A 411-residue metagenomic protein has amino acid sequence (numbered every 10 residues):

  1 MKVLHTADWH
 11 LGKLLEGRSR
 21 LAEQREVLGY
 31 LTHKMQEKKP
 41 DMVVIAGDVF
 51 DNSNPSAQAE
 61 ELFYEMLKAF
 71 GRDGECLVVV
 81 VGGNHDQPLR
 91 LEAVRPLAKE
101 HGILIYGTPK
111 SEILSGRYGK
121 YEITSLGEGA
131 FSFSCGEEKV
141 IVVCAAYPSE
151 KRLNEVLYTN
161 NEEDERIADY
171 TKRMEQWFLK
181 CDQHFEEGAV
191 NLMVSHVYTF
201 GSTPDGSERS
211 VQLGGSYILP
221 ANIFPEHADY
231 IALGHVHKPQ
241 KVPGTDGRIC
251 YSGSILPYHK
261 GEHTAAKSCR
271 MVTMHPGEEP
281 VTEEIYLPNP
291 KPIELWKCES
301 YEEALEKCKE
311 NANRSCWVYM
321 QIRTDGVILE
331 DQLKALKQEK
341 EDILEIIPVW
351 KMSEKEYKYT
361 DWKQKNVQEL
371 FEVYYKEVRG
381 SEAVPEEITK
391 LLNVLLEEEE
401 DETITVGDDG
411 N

Functional and structural regions predicted by a protein language model:
M1-E75, N393-E398, G410: N-terminal active-site segment of His-dependent metallophosphoesterases
D8, L28, D48, F63 (+7 more regions): Divalent metal-coordination and catalytic microenvironments
E37, M42, M274-N411: Accessory, non-catalytic peripheral segments of nucleic-acid enzymes
D41-G47, V78-G82, V190-V194: Short beta-strand segments at enzyme active-site cores
P55, D86-D246: His/Asp/Glu-rich metal-coordinating catalytic cores of metallo-dependent phosphodiesterases/hydrolases acting on
R72-G74, N222-H227, G244, N311-N313 (+1 more regions): Short, conserved loop/helix-junction motifs that constitute active-site signature segments in enzyme catalytic cores
R72-V78, A189, G247: A short helix->loop->beta-strand "cap" motif at the edges of active sites that frequently abuts
R117-Y121, L126-G136, G247-R314: Binuclear metal-dependent phosphoesterase catalytic core
